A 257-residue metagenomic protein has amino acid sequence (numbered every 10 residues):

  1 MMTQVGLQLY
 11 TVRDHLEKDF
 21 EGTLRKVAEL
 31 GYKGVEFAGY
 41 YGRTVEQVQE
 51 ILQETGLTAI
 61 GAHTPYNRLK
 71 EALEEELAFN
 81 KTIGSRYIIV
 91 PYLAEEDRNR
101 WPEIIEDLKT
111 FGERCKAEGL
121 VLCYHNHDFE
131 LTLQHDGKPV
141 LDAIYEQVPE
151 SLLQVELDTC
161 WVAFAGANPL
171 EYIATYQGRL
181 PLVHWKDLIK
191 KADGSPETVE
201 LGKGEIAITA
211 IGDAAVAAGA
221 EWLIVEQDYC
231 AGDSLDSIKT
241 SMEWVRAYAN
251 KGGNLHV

Functional and structural regions predicted by a protein language model:
M1-E29, Q53, K81-G84, H135-G137 (+2 more regions): Histidine-acidic metal/acid-base catalytic patches
G6, E36, G61, I89 (+4 more regions): Conserved beta-strand positions in the central sheet of alpha/beta enzyme cores
Q8-V12, A38-Y40, T64-N67, Y92-E95 (+4 more regions): Active-site beta-loop-alpha junctions enriched in small/polar residues
L24, Q49, L77, G112 (+1 more regions): Short glycine-/small-residue-rich flexible loop motifs, especially phosphate/cofactor-binding loops
G34, Y66-Q154, V162-F164, L235: Active-site acidic/histidine proton-transfer and metal-coordination neighborhood in alpha/beta enzyme cores
E36-G39, T44-V45, T58, N67 (+1 more regions): Domain-start "cap" segments at the beginnings of catalytic or binding domains
Y40-I51, N99-W101, D107: Active-site-adjacent beta->alpha loops and helix N-cap segments on the catalytic face of soluble alpha/beta enzymes
T44-H63, F111, E118-L120, S241-E243: Short acidic, glycine/proline-enriched helix-loop-strand junctions
